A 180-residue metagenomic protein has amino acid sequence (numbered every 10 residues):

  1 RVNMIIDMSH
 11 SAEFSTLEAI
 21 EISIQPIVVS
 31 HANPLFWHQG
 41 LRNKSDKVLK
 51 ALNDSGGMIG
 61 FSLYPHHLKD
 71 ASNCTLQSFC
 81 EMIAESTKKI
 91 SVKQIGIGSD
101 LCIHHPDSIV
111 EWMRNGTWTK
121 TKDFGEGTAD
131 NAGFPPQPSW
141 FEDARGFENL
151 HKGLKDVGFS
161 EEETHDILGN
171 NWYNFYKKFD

Functional and structural regions predicted by a protein language model:
R1-V28, L41-G57, Q77-K93: Histidine/acidic residue-rich metal-binding segments in metalloenzymes
I6, H31, I59, D100 (+1 more regions): Conserved, mostly hydrophobic/aromatic
S9-A12, S55, S62-L63, T164 (+1 more regions): Glycoside hydrolase catalytic-domain context in secreted enzymes
S11-L17, P34-W37, P65-K69, I103-H105: Active-site environment of divalent metal-dependent phosphoester hydrolases
I24, N53-D54, A84, K88-S91 (+4 more regions): Sec-exported extracytoplasmic/periplasmic mature domains
N53-L76: A conserved active-site cap/scaffold subdomain adjacent to cofactor or substrate pockets
I90-W140: Short acidic/histidine-rich active-site segments
A132-D180: Mid-to-C-terminal alpha-helical segments outside catalytic/metal-binding sites
